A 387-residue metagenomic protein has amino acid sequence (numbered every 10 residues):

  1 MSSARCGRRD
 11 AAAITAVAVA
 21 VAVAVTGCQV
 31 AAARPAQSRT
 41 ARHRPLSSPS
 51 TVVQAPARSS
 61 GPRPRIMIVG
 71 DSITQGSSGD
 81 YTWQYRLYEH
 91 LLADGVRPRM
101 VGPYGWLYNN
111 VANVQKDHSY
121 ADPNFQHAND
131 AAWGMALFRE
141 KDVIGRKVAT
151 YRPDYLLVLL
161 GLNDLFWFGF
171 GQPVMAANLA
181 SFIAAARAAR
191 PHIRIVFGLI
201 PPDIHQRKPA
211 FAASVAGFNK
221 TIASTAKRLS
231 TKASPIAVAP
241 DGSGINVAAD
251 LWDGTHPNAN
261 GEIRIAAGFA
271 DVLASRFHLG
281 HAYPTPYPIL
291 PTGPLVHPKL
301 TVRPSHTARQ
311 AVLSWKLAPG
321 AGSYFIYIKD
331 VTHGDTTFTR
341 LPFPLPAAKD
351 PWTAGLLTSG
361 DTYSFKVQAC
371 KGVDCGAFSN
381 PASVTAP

Functional and structural regions predicted by a protein language model:
M1-A36: Secretory targeting and sorting signals
V69, D250-H297: Histidine-centered active-site loop/cap adjacent to the catalytic His in serine esterases/O-acetyl transfer systems
T74-A177: Conserved SGNH/GDSL esterase-like catalytic core that processes O-acyl groups on lipids and polysaccharides
L159-N163, A184-G217, P240-G242: Active-site segments of SGNH/GDSL-like serine hydrolases that catalyze O-acetyl group transfer/hydrolysis on lipids
P202-P240, E262-I263, G268: Substrate-gating cap/lid alpha-helix
H278-G320, S359, D374-P387: Pro/Thr/Ser/Gly-rich low-complexity, intrinsically disordered linker/stalk tracts
F325-T358: Recognizes extended acidic, P/S/T-rich segments that occur within or adjacent to Ig-like beta-sandwich modules
A354-V373: Beta-strand-rich modules
